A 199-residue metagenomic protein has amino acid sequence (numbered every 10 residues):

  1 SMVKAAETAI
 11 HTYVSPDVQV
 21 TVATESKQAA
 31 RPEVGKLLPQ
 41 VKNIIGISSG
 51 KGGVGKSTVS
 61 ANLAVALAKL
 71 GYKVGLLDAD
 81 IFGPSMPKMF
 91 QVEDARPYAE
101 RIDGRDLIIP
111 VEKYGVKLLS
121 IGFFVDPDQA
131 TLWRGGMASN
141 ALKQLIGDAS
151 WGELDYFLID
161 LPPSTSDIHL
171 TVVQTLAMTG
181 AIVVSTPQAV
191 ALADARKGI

Functional and structural regions predicted by a protein language model:
S1, H11, A68, V173: Gly/Ala-rich phosphate-binding loop of Rossmann-like dinucleotide-binding domains, activating on the conserved
M2, L37-Q40, V59, L63 (+5 more regions): Helical mechanochemical/support elements of P-loop NTPase systems and associated helical scaffolds
M2-S48, A95: Extreme N-terminal, non-catalytic leader segments that precede Walker-type/kinase nucleotide-binding cores
K4, G35-K36, D148, D155-I199: Conserved catalytic-core segment of NTP-binding enzymes
I10, V41, G52, D78 (+5 more regions): Residue-level signature of catalytic and energy-coupling elements of molecular machines, predominantly ATP/GTP-dependent
I44-D80, I199: Walker A/P-loop phosphate-binding motif and the immediately C-terminal alpha-helix
L67, K73-D128, S139: Phosphate-binding loop that captures ATP/GTP phosphates
R96-R101, I121-M137, K143-T171: Switch II (G3) loop of P-loop NTPases
